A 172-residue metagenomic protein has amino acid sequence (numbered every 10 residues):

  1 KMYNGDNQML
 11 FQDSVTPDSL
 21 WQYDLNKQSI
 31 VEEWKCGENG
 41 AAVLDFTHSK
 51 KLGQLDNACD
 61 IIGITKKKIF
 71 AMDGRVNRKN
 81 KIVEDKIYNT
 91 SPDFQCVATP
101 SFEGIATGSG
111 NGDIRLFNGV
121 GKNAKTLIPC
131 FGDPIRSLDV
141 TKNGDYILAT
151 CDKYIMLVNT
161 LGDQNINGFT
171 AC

Functional and structural regions predicted by a protein language model:
K1-M2, E38-Q54, D85-A98, G132-V140: Canonical WD40 repeat/beta-propeller blade segments in eukaryotic WD-repeat proteins
K1-M9: Beta-strand-rich domains and repeat architectures in extracellular enzymes and scaffolds, especially beta-propellers
M9-S14, Q54-L55, D60-T65, A98 (+2 more regions): Conserved beta-strand element within WD40/beta-propeller blades
S19-G37, K66-K86, G110-T126, L157-C172: Per-blade loop-tip surfaces of WD-repeat and WD-like beta-propellers in eukaryotic adaptors/scaffolds
Q95, G104, V120-C172: Eukaryotic tandem repeat interaction scaffolds
S101-E103, N111-I114, G132: Beta-propeller domains
